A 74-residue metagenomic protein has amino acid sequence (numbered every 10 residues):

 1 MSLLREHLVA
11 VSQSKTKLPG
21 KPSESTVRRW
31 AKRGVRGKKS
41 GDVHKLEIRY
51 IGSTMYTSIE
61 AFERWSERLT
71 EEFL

Functional and structural regions predicted by a protein language model:
M1-H7: A detector for short, charged/polar N-terminal pre-domain segments
L8-A10, M55-Y56: Ordered hydrophobic segments in well-structured contexts
S12-T16: The alpha-helix within a helix-turn-helix
K17-Y56: Major-groove DNA-recognition helix of helix-turn-helix-type DNA-binding domains
S53-L74: A short, Lys/Arg-enriched interface patch at domain edges and termini
